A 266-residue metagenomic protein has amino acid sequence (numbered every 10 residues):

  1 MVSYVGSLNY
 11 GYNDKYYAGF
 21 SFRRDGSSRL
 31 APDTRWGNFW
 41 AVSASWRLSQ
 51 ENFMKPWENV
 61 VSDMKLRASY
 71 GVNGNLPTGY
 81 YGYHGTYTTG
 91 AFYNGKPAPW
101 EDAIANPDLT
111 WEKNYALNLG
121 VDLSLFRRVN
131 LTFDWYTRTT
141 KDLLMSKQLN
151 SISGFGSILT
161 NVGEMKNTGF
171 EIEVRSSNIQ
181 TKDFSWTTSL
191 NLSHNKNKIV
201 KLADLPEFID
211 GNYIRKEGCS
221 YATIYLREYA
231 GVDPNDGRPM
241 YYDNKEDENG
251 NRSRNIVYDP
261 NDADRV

Functional and structural regions predicted by a protein language model:
M1, Y17-G26, L48, N94-D102 (+4 more regions): Flexible, solvent-exposed coil segments and beta strand-coil junctions, predominantly the extracellular/periplasmic
M1-V5, A91-N130, S157-T181, G218-T223: Outer-membrane beta-barrel signature, preferentially recognizing the C-terminal barrel domain of Gram-negative
K15-A18, E51-M54, R127-L131, F170 (+1 more regions): Repeated loop/turn-to-beta-strand initiation elements of outer-membrane beta-barrel proteins
A18-F20, N59-A68, L119, L131 (+1 more regions): Transmembrane beta-strands of outer-membrane beta-barrel proteins
F22-S28, L48-Q50, Y70-G74, W135-K141 (+2 more regions): Transmembrane beta-strands of outer-membrane beta-barrel pores
S62-L109, T137-N161, V200-A203: Surface-exposed extracellular loop regions of Gram-negative outer-membrane beta-barrel proteins, predominantly
W111-G154, W186, S193, N197: Membrane-embedded beta-barrel scaffold of Gram-negative outer-membrane proteins
T160, I179-V266: Conserved small-residue
